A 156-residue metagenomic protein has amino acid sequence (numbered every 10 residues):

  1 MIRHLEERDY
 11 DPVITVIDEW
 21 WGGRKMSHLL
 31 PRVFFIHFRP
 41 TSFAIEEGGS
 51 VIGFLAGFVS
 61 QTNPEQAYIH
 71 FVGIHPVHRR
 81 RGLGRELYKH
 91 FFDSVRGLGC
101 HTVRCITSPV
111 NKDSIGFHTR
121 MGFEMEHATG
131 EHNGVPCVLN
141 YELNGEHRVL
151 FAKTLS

Functional and structural regions predicted by a protein language model:
M1-R8, V149, T154-S156: Conserved N-terminal entry element of GNAT/NAT acetyltransferase domains
E7-D11, T15-V77, Y88-H90, S94 (+1 more regions): Acetyl-CoA-dependent GNAT
P40, G145-L150: Short hydrophobic/aromatic beta-strand or adjacent loop that forms the aromatic wall/cage of a ligand/substrate-binding
H75-V77, R81, P109-V110: Active-site acidic-Proline motif in GNAT/NAT acetyltransferases
R81, R85, F117, C137-E146 (+1 more regions): Accessory recognition modules or surfaces
L87, N111-S114: Conserved short alpha-helix immediately C-terminal to the canonical SAM/SAH-binding motif I of Rossmann-like
V95-T107: Conserved GNAT acetyl-CoA-binding A-motif
R104-T107, T119-N144: Conserved catalytic-core motifs of GNAT/GCN5-like acyltransferases
